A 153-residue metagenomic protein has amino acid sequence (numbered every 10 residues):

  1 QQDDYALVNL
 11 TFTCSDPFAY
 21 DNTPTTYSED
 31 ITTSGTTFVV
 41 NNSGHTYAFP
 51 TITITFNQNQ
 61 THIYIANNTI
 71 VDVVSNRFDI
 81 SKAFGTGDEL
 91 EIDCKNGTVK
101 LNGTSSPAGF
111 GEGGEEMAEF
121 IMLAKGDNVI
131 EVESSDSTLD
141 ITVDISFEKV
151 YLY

Functional and structural regions predicted by a protein language model:
Q1-D4, N41-S43: Short, solvent-exposed beta-strand/turn "edge" segments of beta-rich domains on protein surfaces
D4-P17, N128: Oligomerization/assembly interface segments of phage tail-like spikes and tubes
Y20-Y153: Intrinsically disordered, low-complexity segments enriched in serine, threonine, and glycine
